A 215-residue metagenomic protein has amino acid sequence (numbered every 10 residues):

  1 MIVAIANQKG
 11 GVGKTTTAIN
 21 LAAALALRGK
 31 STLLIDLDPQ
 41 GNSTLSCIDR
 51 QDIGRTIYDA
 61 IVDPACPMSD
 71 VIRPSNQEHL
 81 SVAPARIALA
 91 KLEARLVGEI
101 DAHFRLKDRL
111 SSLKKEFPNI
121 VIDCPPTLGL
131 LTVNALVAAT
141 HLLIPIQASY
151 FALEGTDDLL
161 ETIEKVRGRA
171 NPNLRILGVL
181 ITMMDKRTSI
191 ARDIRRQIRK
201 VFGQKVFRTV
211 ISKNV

Functional and structural regions predicted by a protein language model:
M1-V215: P-loop NTP-binding core
